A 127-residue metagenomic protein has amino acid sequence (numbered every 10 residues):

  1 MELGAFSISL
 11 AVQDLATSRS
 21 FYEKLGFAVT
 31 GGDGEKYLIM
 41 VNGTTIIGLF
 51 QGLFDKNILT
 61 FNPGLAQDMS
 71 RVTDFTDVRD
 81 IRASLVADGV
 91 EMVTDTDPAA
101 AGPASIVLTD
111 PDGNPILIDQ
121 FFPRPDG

Functional and structural regions predicted by a protein language model:
M1-S20, Q120-G127: N-terminal beta-strand motif that seeds the catalytic metal site of vicinal oxygen chelate
L3, E35, A101-P103: Loop/turn position at the start of each blade in beta-propeller repeats
S9, K36-Y37, S105: A short, glycine- and basic residue-enriched loop/turn that sits immediately adjacent to a domain's principal
Q13-A16, L53-F54, F61-P115, F122: Vicinal oxygen chelate
S20-K24, D112: Structural preference for long, well-ordered alpha-helical segments within the folded cores of structured domains
E23-T30, V90: Conserved acetyl-CoA-binding loop of GNAT-fold acetyltransferases
A28-S70, P115-Q120: Conserved short beta-strand elements that form part of the metal-binding/catalytic scaffold of enzyme active sites
